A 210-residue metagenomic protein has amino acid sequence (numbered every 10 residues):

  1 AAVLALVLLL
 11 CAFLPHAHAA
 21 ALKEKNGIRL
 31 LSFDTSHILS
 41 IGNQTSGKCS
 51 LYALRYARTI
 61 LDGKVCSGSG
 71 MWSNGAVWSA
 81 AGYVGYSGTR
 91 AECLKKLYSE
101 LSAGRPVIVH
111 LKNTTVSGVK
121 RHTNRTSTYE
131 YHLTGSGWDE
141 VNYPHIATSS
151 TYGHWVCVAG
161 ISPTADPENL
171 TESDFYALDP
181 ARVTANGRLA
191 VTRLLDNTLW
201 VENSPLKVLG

Functional and structural regions predicted by a protein language model:
V3-A12: Bacterial N-terminal signal peptides
L14-S79, L133-T148, L170-E172, A185 (+3 more regions): Active-site-adjacent structural segments surrounding the nucleophilic cysteine of cysteine proteases and isopeptidases
A21-G27, Y83, S87, P106 (+3 more regions): Post-signal peptide N-terminal regions of Sec-secreted extracellular proteins
Q44-G47, Y56, W72, T89 (+3 more regions): Solvent-exposed loop/turn segments at secondary-structure junctions within structured extracellular/periplasmic domains
G70-K96, L101: Substrate-binding cleft of extracellular glycoside hydrolase catalytic domains
E92-L178: Active-site-adjacent substructure of cysteine-protease-like catalytic cores
V156-A159, S173-G210: Aromatic- and glycine-rich peptidoglycan recognition patches
